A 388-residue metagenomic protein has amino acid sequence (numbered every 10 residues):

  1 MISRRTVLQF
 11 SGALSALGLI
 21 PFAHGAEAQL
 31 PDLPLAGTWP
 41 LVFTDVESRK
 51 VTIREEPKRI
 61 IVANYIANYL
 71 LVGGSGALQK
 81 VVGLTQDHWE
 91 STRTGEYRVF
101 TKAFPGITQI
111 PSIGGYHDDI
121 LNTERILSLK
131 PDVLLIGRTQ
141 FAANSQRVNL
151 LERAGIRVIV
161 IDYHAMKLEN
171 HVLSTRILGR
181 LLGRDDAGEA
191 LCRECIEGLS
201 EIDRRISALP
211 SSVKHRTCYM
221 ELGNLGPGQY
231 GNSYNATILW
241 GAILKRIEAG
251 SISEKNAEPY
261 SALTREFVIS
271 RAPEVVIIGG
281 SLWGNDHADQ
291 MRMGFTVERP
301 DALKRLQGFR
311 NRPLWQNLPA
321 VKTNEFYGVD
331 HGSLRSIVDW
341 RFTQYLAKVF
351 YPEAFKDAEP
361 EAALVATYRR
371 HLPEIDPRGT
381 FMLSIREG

Functional and structural regions predicted by a protein language model:
T6-E27: N-terminal export signals
L33, P40-F43, K50-T52, A143-Q229 (+3 more regions): Extracytoplasmic substrate-binding proteins
V46, I110-N122, N256-R265: Short helix-initiation/N-cap motifs at beta->coil->alpha
I61-A63, V82-L84, L134-G137, I159-I161 (+4 more regions): Structural recognition of the beta-strand scaffold that forms the well-ordered cores of secreted hydrolase catalytic
A63, N68-S128, V133-Q140, R147: A short, structured surface patch at a secondary-structure boundary
I66-Y69, D87-E90, V133-L134, T139-A143 (+5 more regions): Solvent-exposed loop/turn segments at secondary-structure junctions within structured extracellular/periplasmic domains
Y234-P259, Y327: His/Asp/Glu-enriched short active-site or ligand-binding loop at hydrolase and phosphoryl-transfer sites
I252-E266, A272-V297: Pocket-lining segment of extracytoplasmic ligand-binding domains
